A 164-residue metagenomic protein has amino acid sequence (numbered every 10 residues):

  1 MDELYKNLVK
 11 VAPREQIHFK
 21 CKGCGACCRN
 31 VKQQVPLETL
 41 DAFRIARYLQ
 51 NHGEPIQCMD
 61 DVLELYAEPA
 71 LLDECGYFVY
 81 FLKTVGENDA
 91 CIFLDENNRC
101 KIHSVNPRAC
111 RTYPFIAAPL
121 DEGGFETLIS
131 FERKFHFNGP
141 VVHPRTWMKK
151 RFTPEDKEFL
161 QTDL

Functional and structural regions predicted by a protein language model:
M1-L164: Short loop/turn segments that flank or connect secondary-structure elements
